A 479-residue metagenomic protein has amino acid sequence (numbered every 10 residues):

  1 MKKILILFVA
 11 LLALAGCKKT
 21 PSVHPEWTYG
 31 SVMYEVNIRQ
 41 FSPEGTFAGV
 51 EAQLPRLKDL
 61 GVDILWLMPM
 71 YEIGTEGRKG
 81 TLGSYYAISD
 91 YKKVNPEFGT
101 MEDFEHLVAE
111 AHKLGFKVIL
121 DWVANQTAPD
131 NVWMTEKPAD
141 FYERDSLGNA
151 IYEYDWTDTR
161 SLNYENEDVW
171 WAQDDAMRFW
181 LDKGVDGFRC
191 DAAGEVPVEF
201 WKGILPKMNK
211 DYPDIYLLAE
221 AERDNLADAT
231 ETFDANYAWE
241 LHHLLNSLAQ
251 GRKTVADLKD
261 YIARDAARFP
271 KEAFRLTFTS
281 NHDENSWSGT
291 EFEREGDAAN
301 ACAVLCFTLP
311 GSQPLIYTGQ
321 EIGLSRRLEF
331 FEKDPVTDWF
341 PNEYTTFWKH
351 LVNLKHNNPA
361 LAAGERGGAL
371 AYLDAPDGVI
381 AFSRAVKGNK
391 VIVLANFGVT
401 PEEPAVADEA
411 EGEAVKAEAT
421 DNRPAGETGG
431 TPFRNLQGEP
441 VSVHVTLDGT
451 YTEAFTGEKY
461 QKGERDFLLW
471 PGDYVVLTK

Functional and structural regions predicted by a protein language model:
I4-L12: Sec-dependent N-terminal signal peptides
K18-A48, L54-D63, P69-K183, G203-Y212: Substrate-binding/active-site clefts of carbohydrate-active enzymes
V32-Y34, L65-L67, V118-L120, F188 (+3 more regions): Hydrophobic faces of well-ordered beta-strands that scaffold small-molecule active sites in alpha/beta enzyme cores
V36, L57, L67, Y91 (+8 more regions): Conserved, mostly hydrophobic/aromatic
G115, P129, L205-D334, D338 (+6 more regions): Conserved alpha/beta catalytic core and glycan-binding cleft of carbohydrate-active enzymes
E343-A360: Catalytic cores of secreted or luminal carbohydrate-active enzymes
Y372-V445: Carbohydrate-binding surface patches
K462-K479: C-terminal beta-strand-rich structural cap/linker in extracellular carbohydrate-active enzymes
